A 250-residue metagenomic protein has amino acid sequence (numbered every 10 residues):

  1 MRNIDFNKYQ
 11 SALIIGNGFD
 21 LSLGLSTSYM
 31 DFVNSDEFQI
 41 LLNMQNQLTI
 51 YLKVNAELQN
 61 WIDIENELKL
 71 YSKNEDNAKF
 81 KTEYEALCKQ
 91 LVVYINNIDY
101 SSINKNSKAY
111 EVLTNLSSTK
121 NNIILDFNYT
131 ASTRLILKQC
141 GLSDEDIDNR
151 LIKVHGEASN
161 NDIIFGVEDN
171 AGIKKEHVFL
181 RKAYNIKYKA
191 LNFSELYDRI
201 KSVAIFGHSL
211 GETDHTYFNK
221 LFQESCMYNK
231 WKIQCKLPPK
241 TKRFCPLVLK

Functional and structural regions predicted by a protein language model:
M1-L13, N17-S202, H208-K250: Conserved catalytic-core helix/loop/strand module for nucleotide-ribose chemistry
